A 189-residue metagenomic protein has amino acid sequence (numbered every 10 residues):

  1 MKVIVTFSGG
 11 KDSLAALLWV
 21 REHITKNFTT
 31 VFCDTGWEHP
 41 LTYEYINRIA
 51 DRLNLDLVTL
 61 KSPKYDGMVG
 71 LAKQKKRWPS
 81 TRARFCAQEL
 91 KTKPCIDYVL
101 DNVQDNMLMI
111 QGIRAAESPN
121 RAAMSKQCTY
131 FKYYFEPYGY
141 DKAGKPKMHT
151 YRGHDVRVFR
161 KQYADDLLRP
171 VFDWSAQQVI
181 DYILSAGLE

Functional and structural regions predicted by a protein language model:
M1-E189: Nucleotide-activated chemistry modules centered on ATP-dependent adenylation/adenylyltransferase
